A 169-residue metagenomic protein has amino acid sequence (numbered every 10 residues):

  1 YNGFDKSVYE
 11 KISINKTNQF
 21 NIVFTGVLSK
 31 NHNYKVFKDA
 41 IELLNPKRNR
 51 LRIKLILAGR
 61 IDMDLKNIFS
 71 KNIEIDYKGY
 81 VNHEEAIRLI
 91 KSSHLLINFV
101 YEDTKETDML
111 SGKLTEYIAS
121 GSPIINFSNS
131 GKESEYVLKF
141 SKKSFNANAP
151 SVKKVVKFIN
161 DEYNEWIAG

Functional and structural regions predicted by a protein language model:
G3: Carbohydrate-associated surface elements
S7-N21, K47-R50: Nucleotide-sugar donor-binding and catalytic loop/hinge architecture of NDP-sugar-dependent glycosyltransferases
N15-H32, K38-I41: Conserved donor-binding/catalytic core segment of Leloir-type glycosyltransferases
R48-G59, M63-R88: Nucleotide-activated donor-binding/catalytic signature segment of Leloir-type glycosyltransferases, i.e., the conserved
I87, G112-S122, E135: Short alpha-helical segment that forms part of, or immediately flanks, the ligand-binding pocket in carbohydrate-active
I90-T107: Acidic donor-binding loop of glycosyltransferase active sites
L95-N98, E116-S128: Short hydrophobic beta-strand element within catalytic cores of glycosyltransferases and related nucleotide-activated
N129-N160: Change "using UDP/GDP/dTDP sugars" to "using nucleotide sugars
